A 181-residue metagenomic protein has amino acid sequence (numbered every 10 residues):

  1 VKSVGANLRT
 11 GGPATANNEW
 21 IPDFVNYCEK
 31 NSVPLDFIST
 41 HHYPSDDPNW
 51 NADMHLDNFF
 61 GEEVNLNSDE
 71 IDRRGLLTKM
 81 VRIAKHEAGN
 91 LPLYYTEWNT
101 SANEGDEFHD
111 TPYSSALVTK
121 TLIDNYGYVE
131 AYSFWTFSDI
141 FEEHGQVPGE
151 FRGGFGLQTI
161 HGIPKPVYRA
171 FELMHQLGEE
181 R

Functional and structural regions predicted by a protein language model:
V1-Y132, E150: Noncatalytic carbohydrate-binding groove/subsite architecture in carbohydrate-active enzymes
I123-R181: Aromatic- and carboxylate-lined catalytic core of secreted/periplasmic carbohydrate-active enzymes
